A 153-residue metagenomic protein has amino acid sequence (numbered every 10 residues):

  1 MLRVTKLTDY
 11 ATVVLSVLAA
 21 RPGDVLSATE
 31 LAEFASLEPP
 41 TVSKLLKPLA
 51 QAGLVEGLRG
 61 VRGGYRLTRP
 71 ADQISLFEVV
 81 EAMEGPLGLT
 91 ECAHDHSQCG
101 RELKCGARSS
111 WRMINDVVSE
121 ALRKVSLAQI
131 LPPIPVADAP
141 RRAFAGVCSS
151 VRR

Functional and structural regions predicted by a protein language model:
A19-G23, R69-P70: Short helix-capping/hinge SLiMs at alpha-helix to coil transitions
L26-S36: A short alpha-helical element within helix-turn-helix/winged-helix DNA-binding domains across DNA-binding proteins
E33, A50-Q51: Alpha-helical residues within the helix-turn-helix
G53-T68: Beta-hairpin "wing" of winged helix-turn-helix
A71-H96, A107-V117: Conserved segment of winged-helix/HTH DNA-binding domains
H96-R153: C-terminal regulatory/oligomerization modules of transcriptional regulators
